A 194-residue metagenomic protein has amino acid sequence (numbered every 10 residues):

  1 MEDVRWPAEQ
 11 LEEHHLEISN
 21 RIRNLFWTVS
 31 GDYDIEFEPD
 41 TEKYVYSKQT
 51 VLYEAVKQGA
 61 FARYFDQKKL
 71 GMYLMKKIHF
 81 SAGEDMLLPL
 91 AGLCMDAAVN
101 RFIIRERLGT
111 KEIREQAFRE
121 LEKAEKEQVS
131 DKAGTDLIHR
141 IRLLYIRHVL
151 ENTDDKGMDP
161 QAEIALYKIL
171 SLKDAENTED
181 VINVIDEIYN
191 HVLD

Functional and structural regions predicted by a protein language model:
M1-T135, R142-D155, L170-K173: Basic/hydrophobic alpha-helical interface regions
L143-D194: Negatively charged
